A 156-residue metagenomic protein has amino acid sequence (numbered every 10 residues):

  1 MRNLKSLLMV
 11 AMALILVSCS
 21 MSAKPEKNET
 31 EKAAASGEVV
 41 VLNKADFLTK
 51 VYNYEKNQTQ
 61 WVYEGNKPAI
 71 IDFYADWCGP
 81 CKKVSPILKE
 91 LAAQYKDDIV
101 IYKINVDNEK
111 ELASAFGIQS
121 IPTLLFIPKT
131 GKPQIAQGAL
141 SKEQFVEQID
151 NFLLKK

Functional and structural regions predicted by a protein language model:
M1-L48, K156: N-terminal targeting signals for export/organelle localization
L42, D46, A69-D72, K83 (+2 more regions): Extracytoplasmic/secreted proteins, especially bacterial periplasmic and envelope-associated proteins
N43-K67: A short beta-strand-turn-helix
N66-A69, D97-I99, K129: Loop/turn elements at helix/coil->beta-strand transitions in domains of secreted/extracellular proteins
N66-A69, F73-W77, S120: Short pre-active-site segment immediately N-terminal to redox-active cysteine/selenocysteine motifs in thiol-based
F73, V84-A92, K96-K110, I118: Thiol-based oxidoreductase modules, predominantly thioredoxin-like and allied folds used for disulfide exchange
D76-K83, T123: C-type cytochrome heme c attachment motif
S120, L125-K156: Non-catalytic, surface beta->alpha helical segment in thiol-disulfide oxidoreductase systems
